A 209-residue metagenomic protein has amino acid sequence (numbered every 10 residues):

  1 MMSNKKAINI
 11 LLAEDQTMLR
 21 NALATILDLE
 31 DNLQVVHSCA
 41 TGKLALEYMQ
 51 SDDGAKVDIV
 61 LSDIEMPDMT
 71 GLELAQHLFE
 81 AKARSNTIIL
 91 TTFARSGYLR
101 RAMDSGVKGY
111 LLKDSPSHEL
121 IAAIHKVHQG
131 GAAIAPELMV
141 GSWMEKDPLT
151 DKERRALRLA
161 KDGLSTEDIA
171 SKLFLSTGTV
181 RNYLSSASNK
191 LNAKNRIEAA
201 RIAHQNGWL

Functional and structural regions predicted by a protein language model:
E14-Q16: Conserved acidic carboxylate
S38-I59: Acidic, metal-coordinating helix/loop segments flanking the phosphotransfer/catalytic sites of two-component signaling
T41-L44, T70-L74: Acidic catalytic/metal-coordinating carboxylates
Q50-A55, H77-S85, S105, N206: Conserved phosphotransfer cores of two-component systems
D63, T91: Active-site residues of response regulator receiver
M66: Receiver (REC) domain active-site loop signature in two-component systems and cognate sites in sensor histidine kinases
G97-R154, W208: Short, flexible helix-to-coil linker/hinge segments that flank and couple to helix-turn-helix
S165-E198: Recognition helix of helix-turn-helix DNA-binding domains
